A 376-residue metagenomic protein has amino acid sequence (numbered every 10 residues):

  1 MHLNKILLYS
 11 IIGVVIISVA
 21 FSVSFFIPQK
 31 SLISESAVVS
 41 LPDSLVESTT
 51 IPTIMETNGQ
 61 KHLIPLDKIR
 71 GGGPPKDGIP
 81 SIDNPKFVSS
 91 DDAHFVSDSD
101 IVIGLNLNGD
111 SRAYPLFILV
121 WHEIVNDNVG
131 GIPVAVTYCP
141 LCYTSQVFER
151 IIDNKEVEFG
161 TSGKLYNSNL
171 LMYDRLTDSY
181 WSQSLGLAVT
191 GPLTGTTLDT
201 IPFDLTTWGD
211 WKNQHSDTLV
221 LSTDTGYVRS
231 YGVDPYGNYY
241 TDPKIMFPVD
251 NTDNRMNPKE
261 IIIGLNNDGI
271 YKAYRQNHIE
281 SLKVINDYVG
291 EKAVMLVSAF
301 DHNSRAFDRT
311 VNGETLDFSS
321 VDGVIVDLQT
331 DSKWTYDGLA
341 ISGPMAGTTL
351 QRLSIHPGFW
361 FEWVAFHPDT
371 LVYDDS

Functional and structural regions predicted by a protein language model:
M1-Y9: Short, low-complexity patches enriched in S/T/P/G
L8-I17, F21-S376: Mid-to-C-terminal functional-domain signal that highlights helix-capping/loop sites within ligand-binding modules
